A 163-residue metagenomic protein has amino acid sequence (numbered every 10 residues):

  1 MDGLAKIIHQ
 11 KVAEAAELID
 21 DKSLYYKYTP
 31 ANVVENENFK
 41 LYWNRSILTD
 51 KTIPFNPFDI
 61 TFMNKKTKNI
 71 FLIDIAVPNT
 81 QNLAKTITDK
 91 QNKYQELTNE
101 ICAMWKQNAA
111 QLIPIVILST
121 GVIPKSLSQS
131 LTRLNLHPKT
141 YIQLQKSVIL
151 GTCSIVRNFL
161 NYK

Functional and structural regions predicted by a protein language model:
M1-A16, I70, T80: Short Cys/His-based metal-binding microdomains
M1-L4, I8, K90-K93, I123 (+1 more regions): Alpha-helical interaction elements in eukaryotic regulators
V12, Q91-K106: Metal-dependent nuclease catalytic cores in nucleic-acid-processing enzymes, especially RNase H-like/related
L18-L72, T88, V116: Active-site metal-binding core of divalent-cation-utilizing nuclease and nuclease-like domains
K65-K68, V77-T80, I117-V122: Conserved beta-strand elements of beta-rich interaction domains across eukaryotes, especially beta-propellers
Q81-D89: Conserved, non-catalytic sequence blocks in retroelement Pol enzymes and Pol-derived host proteins
A110-K163: Domain-level recognition of nuclease-like catalytic cores that cleave nucleotide substrates
